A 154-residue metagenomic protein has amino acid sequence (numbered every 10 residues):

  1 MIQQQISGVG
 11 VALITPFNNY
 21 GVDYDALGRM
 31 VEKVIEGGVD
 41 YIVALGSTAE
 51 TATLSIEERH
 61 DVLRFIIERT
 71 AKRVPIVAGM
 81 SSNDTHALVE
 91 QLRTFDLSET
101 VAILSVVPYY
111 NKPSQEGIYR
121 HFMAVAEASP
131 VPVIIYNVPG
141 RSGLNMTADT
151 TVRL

Functional and structural regions predicted by a protein language model:
I2-N145, T151: Active-site beta->alpha loop and helix N-cap motifs at the rims of alpha/beta catalytic domains
L154: Divalent-metal (Mg2+/Mn2+/Ca2+)-assisted nucleotide/phosphate chemistry catalytic cores
